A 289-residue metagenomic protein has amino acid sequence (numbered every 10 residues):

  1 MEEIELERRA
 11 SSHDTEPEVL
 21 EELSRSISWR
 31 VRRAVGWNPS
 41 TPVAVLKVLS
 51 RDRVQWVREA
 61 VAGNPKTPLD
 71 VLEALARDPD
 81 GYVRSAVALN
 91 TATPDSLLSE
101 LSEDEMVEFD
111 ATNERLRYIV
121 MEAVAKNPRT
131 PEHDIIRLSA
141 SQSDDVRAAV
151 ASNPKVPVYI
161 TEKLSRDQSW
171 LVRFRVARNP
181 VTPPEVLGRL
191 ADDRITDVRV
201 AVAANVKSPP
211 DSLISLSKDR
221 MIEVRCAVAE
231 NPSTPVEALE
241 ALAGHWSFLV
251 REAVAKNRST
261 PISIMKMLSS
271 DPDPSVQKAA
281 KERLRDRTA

Functional and structural regions predicted by a protein language model:
M1-A289: Alpha-helical scaffold segments
